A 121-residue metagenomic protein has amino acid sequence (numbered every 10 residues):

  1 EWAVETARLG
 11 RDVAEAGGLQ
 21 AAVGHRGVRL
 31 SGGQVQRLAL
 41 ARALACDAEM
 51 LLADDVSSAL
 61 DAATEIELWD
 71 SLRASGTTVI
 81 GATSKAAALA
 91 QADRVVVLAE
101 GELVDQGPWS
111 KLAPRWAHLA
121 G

Functional and structural regions predicted by a protein language model:
E1-A22, E49, L119-G121: Conserved "ABC signature" C-loop
G10-L38, A53, L60: ABC-fold ATPase nucleotide-binding domain signature/coupling loops
L40-A41, T83: Short alpha-helix in the ABC ATPase nucleotide-binding domain helical subdomain, immediately C-terminal to the LSGGQ
S58-S71: Conserved D-loop/post-Walker B switch-helix segment of ABC ATPase nucleotide-binding domains
T77-T83: Conserved H-loop
K85, A90-G121: C-terminal portion of ABC ATPase nucleotide-binding domains
